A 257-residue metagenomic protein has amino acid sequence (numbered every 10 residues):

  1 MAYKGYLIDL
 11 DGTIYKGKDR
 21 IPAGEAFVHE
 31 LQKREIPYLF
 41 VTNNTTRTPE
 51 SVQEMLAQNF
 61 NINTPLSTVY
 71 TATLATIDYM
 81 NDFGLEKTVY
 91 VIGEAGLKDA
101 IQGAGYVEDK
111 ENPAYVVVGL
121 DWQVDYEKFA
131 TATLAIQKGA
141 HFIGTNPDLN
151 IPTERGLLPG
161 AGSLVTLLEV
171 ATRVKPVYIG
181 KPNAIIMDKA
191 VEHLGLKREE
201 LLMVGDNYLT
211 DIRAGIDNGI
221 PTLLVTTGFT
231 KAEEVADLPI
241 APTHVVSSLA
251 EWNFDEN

Functional and structural regions predicted by a protein language model:
A2-I8, Y15-K33, R47-E50, E54-Y70 (+2 more regions): Asp-based, Mg2+/Mn2+-dependent phosphohydrolase catalytic module
N44: Conserved phosphate/oxyanion-binding catalytic-loop motifs
